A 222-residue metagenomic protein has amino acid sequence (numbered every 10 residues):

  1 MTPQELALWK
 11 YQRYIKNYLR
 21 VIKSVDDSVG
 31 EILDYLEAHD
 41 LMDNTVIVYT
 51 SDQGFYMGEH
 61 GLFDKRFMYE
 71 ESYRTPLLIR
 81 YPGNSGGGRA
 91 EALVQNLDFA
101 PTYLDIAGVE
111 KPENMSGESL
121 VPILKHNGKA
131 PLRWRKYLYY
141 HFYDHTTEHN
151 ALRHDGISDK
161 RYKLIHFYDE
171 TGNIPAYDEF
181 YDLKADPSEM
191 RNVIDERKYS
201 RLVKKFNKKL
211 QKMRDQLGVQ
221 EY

Functional and structural regions predicted by a protein language model:
M1-R13, V21, V25, K129 (+3 more regions): Long, internal low-complexity/basic segments
A7-R20, D64, N84-V94, I106-K111 (+2 more regions): Active-site rim elements
Y18-V25, V29, V46-S51, L77-I79 (+2 more regions): Beta-strand elements within well-structured catalytic alpha/beta cores of enzymes that handle phosphate/sulfate esters
D27-G30, D34, P101, D105 (+4 more regions): Solvent-exposed, polar/charged alpha-helical surfaces in well-ordered, non-transmembrane soluble domains, broadly
D34-G88, Q95, E148: Histidine-centered active-site microenvironments of extracellular/periplasmic hydrolases and transferases
H39, Y69, E91, K111-E113 (+1 more regions): Short, surface-exposed helix-loop/turn micro-motifs enriched in polar/charged residues
Q53-E59, S85, L97-A100, D105-E179 (+3 more regions): C-terminal cap/loop subdomain of S1 sulfatases and analogous C-terminal strand-loop tails that border
